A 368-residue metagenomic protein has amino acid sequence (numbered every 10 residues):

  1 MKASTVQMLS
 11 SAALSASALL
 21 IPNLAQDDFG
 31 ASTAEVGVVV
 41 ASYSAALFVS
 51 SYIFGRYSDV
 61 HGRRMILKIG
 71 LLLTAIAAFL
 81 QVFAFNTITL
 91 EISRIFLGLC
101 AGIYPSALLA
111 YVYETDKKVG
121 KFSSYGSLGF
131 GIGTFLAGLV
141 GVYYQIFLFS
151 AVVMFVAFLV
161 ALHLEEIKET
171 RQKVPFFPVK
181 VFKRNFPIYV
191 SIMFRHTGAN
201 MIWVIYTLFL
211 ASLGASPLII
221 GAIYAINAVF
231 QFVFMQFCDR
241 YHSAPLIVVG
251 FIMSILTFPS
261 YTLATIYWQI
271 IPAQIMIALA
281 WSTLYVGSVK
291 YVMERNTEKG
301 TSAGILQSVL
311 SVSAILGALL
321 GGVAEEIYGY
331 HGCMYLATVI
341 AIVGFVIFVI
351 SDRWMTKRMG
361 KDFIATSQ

Functional and structural regions predicted by a protein language model:
M1-S44, N185-I223, V289: Helix-loop boundary and gating motifs at the non-cytosolic
S44-Y52, F130-G131, A228-Q236, A314-I315: Residue-level signature of mid-helix packing/kink "hotspots" within the transmembrane helices of 12-pass Major
V49-V82: Conserved MFS/SLC helix-loop-helix module at the cytosolic interface between two early adjacent transmembrane helices
S51-G62, G141, F232-A244, E325: Helix-to-loop junctions at the C-terminal end of transmembrane segments in multipass secondary transporters
L72-F85, M253-T265: C-terminal ends and interior cores of transmembrane alpha-helices in multi-pass membrane transporters/permeases
S93-G126: Cytoplasmic helix-loop-helix junction between adjacent transmembrane helices in 12-TM secondary transporters
I146-L162, C333-I350: Symmetry-related core transmembrane helices of the 12-TM Major Facilitator Superfamily/SLC fold
E298-Y328: A late C-terminal transmembrane helix in Major Facilitator Superfamily
